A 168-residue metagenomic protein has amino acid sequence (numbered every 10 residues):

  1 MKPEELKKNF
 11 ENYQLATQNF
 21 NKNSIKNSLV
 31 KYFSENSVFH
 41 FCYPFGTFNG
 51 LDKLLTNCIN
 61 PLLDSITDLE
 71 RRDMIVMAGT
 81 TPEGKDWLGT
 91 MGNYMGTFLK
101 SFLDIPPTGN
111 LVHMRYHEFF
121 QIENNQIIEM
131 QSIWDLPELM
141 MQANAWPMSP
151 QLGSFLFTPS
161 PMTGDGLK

Functional and structural regions predicted by a protein language model:
M1-K168: C-terminal and inter-domain tail/linker signature
